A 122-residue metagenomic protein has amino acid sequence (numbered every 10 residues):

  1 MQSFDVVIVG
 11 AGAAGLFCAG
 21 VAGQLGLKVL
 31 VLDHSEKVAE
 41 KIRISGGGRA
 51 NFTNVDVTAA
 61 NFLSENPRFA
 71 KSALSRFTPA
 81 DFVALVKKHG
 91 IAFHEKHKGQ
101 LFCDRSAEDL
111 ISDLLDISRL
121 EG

Functional and structural regions predicted by a protein language model:
Q2-V31: N-terminal Rossmann-like FAD-binding beta1-loop-alpha1 element of flavoenzymes
V9-G12, H34, T78, H97: A secondary-structure boundary/capping signal
A11-L16, G47-R49, I91, Q100: Gly/Ser/Thr-rich helix-start
C18, H34, L110-L114: General structural feature for long, well-ordered alpha-helical segments within catalytic domains of soluble enzymes
S35-P67: Conserved N-terminal glycine-rich FAD pyrophosphate-binding loop of Rossmann-like flavoproteins
K71-A73: A short acidic, glycine-rich active-site loop that binds or catalyzes chemistry on phosphate/adenosine moieties
R76-G122: Feature captures the FAD/FMN-dependent oxidoreductase FAD-binding
